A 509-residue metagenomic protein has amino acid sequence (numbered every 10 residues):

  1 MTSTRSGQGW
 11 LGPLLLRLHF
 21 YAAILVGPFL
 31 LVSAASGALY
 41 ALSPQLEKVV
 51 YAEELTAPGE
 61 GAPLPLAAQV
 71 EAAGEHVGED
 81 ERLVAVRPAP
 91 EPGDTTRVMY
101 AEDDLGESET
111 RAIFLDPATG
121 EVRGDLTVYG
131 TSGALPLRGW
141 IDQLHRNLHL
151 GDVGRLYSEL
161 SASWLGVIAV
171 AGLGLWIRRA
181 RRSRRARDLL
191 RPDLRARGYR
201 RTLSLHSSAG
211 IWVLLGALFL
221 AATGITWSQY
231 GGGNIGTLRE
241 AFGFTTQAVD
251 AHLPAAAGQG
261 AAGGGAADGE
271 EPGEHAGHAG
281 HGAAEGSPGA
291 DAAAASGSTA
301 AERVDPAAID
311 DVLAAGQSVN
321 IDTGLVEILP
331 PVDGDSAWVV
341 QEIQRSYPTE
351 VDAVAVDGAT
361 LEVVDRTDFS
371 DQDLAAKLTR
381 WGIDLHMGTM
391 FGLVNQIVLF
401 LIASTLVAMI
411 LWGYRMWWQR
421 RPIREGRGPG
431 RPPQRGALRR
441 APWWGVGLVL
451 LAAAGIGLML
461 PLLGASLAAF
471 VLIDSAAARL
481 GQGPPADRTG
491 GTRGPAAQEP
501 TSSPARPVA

Functional and structural regions predicted by a protein language model:
M1-A509: Conserved histidines in hydrophobic membrane contexts and catalytic metal-binding motifs
